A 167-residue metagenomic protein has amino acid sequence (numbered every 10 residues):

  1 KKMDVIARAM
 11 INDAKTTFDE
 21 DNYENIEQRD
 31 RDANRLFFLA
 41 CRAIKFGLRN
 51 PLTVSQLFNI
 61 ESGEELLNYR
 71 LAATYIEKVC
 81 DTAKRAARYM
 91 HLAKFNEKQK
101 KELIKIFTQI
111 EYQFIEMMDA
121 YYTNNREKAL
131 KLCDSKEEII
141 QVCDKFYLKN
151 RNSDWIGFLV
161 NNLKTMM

Functional and structural regions predicted by a protein language model:
K1-M167: Cytosolic, long alpha-helical scaffolding segments
